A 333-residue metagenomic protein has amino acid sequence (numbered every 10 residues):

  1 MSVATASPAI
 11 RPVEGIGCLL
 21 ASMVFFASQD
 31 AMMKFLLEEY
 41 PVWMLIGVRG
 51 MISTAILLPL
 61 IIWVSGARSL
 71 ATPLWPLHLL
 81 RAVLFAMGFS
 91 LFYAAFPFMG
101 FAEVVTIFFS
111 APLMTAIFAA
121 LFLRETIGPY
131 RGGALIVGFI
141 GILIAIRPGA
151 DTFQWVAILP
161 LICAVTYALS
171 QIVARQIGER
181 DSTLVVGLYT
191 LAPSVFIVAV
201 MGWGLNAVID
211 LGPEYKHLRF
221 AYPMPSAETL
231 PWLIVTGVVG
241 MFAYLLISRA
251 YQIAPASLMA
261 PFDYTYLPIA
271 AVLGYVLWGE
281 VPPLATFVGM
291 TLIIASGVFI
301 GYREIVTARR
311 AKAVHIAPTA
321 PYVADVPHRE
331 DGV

Functional and structural regions predicted by a protein language model:
S2, E14-G15, Y40-M87, T166-S170 (+1 more regions): Transmembrane alpha-helices of multi-pass small-molecule transport proteins
S2, P268-V333: C-terminal-most transmembrane helix of multi-pass membrane proteins
E14-L20, A67-L91, W155-L161, G212-F242: Loop-to-transmembrane-helix transition segments
L36, L45, R49, A95 (+7 more regions): Hydrophobic/aromatic residues within transmembrane alpha-helices of multi-pass small-molecule transporters
V105-S110, I177-P193, M241-Y275: Helix-helix packing/entry segments at the starts of transmembrane helices
A111-I136, P268-F287: C-terminal transmembrane-helix exit sites in multi-pass transporters
Y130-R147, C163, A285-E304: Hydrophobic transmembrane alpha-helices of multi-pass small-molecule transport proteins
T152-E214, P223, A311-V333: Transmembrane alpha-helical segments that form core, pore/gating elements of small-molecule transporters/exporters
